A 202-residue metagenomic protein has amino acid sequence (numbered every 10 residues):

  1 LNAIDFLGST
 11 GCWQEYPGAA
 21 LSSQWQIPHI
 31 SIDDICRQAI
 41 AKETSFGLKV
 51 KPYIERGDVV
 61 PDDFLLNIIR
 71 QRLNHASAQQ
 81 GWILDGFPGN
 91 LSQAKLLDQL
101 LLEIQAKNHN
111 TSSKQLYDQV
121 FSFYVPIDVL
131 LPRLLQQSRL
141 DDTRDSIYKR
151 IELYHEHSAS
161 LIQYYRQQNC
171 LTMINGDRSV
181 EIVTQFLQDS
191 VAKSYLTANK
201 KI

Functional and structural regions predicted by a protein language model:
L1-I202: Glycine-rich phosphate-binding loop of ATP-dependent small-molecule kinases
